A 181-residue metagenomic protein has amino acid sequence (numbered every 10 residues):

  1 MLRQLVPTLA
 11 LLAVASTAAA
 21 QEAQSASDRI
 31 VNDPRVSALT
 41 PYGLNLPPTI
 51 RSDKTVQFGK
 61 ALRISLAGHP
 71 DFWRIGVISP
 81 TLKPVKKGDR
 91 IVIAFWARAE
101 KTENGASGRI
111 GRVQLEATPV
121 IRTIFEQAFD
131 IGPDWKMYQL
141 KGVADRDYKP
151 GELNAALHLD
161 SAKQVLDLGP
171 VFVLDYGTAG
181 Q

Functional and structural regions predicted by a protein language model:
M1-L9: Bacterial N-terminal signal peptides that target proteins for export
L9-A19: Hydrophobic h-region of N-terminal signal peptides that target proteins for export in Gram-negative bacteria
Q21-Q181: Extracellular and organelle-lumenal recognition/adhesion modules and their flexible linkers in secreted
